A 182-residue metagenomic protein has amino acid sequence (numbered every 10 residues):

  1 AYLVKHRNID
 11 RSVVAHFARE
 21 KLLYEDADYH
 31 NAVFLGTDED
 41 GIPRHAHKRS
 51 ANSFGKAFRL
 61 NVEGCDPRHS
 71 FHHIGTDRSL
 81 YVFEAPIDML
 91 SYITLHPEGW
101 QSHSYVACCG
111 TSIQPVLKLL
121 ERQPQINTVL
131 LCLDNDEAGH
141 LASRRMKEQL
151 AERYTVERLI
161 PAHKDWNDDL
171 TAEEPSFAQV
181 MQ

Functional and structural regions predicted by a protein language model:
A1-A32, M181-Q182: TOPRIM metal-binding catalytic domain and adjacent DNA-binding surface shared by DnaG-type primases
A1-Y2, L90, E148: Surface-exposed charge patches
Y2, I9, A57, L130-L133 (+1 more regions): Broad hydrophobic/π-residue packing in well-ordered secondary structure
N8-I9, E39, P97, T171: Residue-level marker of positions within ordered structural domains that often coincide with functionally constrained
E20, F58, M146-E148: Flexible domain-boundary/linker segments
E25-R122: Phosphate-handling DNA/RNA-contact segment within nucleic-acid enzymes
R78, T94-Q182: TOPRIM fold recognition
